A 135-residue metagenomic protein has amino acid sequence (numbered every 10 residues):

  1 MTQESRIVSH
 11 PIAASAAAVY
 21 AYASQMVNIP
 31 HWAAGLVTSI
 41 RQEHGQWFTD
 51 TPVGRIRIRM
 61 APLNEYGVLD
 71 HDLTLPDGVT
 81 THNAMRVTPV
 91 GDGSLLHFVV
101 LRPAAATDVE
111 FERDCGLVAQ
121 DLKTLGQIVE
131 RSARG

Functional and structural regions predicted by a protein language model:
M1, T49, P76, F111-D114: Alpha-helix initiation/capping motif
M1-S39: Hydrophobic ligand-binding cavity/cleft-lining segments
T2-R6, V99-A106: A short small-residue
P11, N28-H82, V90-G91, L96-F98 (+2 more regions): Glycine-rich portal/gate segments that line the openings of hydrophobic small-molecule binding cavities
L101-G135: A conserved amphipathic terminal alpha-helix motif
